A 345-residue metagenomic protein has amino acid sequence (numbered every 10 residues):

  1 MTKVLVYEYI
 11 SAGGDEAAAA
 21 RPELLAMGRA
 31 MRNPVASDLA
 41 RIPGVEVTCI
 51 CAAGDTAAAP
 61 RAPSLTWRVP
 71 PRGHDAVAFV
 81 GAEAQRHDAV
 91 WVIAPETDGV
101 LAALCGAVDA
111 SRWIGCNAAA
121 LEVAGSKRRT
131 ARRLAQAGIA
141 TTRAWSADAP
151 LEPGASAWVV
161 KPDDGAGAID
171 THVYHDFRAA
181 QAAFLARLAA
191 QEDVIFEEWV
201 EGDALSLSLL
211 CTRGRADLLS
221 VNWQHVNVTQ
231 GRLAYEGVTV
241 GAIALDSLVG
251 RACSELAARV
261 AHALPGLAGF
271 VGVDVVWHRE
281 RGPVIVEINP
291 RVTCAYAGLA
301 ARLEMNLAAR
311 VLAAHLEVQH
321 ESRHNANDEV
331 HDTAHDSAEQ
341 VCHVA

Functional and structural regions predicted by a protein language model:
T2-L24: Nucleotide-activated donor-dependent transferases that construct or modify glycoconjugates
A20-D38: Short catalytic helix/loop segments, enriched in acidic residues and glycine and frequently bearing histidine
D38, C49-S146, E152-P153: Conserved N-proximal alpha/beta basic substrate-recognition cap immediately N-terminal to, or forming the N-lobe
A89, R310-A345: Peripheral (often C-terminal) accessory segments that flank ATP-dependent C-N-forming ligase machineries
A118-G202, T212-R215, W223, V240-A258: Active-site nucleotide/adenylate-binding loops and adjacent lid/helix of ATP-dependent enzymes
V159-K161, L209, G282-V292: A short beta-strand motif that forms the metal-chelation/ATP-contact edge of phosphoryl-transfer active sites
E198-A204, S208-P265, W277, N289-H315: ATP-dependent carboxylate/phosphate-activation module, predominantly the ATP-grasp catalytic core and closely related
L267-E280: A short glycine-rich, hydrophobically flanked beta-strand micro-motif that places a catalytic Asp/Glu for divalent metal
